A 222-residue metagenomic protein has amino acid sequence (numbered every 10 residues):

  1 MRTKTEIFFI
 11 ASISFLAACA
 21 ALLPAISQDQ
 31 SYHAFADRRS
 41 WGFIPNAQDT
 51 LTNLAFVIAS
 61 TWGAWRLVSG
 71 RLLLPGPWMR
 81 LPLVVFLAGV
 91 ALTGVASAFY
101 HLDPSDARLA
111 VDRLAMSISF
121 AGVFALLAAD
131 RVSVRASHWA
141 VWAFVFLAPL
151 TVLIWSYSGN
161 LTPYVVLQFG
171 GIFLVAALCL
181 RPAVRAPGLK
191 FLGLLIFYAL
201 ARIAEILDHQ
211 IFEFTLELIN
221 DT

Functional and structural regions predicted by a protein language model:
R2-A140, L153, R185-L189, I196-T222: Early transmembrane hairpin module of multi-pass membrane proteins
A140-V152, G159-L207: Alpha-helical membrane segments in multi-pass integral membrane proteins
